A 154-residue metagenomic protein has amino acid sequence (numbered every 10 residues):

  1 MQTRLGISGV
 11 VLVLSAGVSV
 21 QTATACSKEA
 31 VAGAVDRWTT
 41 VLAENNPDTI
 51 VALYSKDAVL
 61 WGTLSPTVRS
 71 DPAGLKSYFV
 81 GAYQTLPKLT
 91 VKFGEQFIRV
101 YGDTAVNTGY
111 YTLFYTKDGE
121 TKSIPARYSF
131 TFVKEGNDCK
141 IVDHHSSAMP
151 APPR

Functional and structural regions predicted by a protein language model:
M1-L5: Positively charged n-region of N-terminal signal peptides that target proteins for export
S8-S19: Bacterial N-terminal signal peptides
V20-S27: Boundary at the C-terminal end of the N-terminal hydrophobic targeting segment
K28-A34, P47-Y101, K122-S123: A solvent-exposed, acidic/Ser-Thr-rich amphipathic alpha-helical stretch
F79, F93-I98, Y111-L113, R127-V133: Hydrophobic/aromatic beta-strand elements that line small-molecule binding cavities or substrate pockets in beta-rich
I98-A105, E120, F132-K140: A short, structured loop/turn motif at beta-sheet edges
D103-L113: A short hydrophobic beta-strand element
P125-P152: Short beta-strand edge/turn micro-motifs at domain boundaries
